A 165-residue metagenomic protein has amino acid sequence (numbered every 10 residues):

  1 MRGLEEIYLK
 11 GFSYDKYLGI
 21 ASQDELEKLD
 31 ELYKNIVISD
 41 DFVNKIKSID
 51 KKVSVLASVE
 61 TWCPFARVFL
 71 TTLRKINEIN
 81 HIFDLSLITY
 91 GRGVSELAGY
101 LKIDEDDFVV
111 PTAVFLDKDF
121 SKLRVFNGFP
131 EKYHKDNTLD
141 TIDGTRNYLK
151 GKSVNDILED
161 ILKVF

Functional and structural regions predicted by a protein language model:
M1-V53, E78, G99-V109, K118 (+1 more regions): Non-globular targeting/processing and membrane-anchoring segments
N44-I79: Local sequence-structure signature of Cys/Sec-based thiol-disulfide redox active-site neighborhoods
L56-E60, L73, I82-L97, L116: Thiol-based oxidoreductase modules, predominantly thioredoxin-like and allied folds used for disulfide exchange
L70-L87, K102-F108: Conserved segment of the thioredoxin-like fold in thiol-based oxidoreductases
